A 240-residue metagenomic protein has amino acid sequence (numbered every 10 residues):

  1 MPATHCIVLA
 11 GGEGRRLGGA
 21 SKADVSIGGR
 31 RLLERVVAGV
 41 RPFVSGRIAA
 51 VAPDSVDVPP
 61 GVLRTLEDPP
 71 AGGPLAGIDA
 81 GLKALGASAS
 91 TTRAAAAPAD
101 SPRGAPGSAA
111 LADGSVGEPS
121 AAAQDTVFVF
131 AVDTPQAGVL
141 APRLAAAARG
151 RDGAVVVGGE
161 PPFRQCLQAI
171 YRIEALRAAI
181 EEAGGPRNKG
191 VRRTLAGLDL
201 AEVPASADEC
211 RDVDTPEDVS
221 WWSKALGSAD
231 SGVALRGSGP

Functional and structural regions predicted by a protein language model:
M1-H5, V219-P240: SAM-dependent methyltransferases
P2-N188, A196-E209, E217, G227: Nucleotide and nucleotide-moiety/phosphate-recognizing core
D212: PAPS-dependent sulfotransferase catalytic core
